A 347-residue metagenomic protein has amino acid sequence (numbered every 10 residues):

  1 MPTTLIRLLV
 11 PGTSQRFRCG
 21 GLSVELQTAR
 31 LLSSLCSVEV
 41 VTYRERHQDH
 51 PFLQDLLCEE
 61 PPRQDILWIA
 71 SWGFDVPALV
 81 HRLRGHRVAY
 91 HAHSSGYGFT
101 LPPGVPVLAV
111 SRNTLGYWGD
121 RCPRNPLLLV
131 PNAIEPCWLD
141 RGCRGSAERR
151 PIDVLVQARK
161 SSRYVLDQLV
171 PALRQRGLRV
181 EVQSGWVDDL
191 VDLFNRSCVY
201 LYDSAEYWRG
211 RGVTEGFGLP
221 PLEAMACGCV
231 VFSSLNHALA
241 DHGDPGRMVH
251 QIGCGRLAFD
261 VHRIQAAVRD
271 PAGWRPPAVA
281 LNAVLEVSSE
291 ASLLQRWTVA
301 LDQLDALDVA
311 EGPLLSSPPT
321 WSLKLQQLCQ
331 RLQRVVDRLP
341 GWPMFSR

Functional and structural regions predicted by a protein language model:
M1-S71, F232-L239, P245-H262, V287-R347: N-terminal pre-catalytic "stem/leader" segment of glycosyltransferase-like enzymes
G21-T28, Y117-D120, L129-L193: Conserved catalytic-core segment of nucleotide-activated headgroup transferases in glycan assembly
I66-G73, R82-G96, P106-A109: Active-site proximal beta-strand in glycosyltransferases
G104-P126, Y164-V165: A short, active-site helix/loop in glycosyltransferases that binds the activated sugar's phosphate group
N195-R196, P220-C229, S234, P245 (+1 more regions): Conserved donor-binding/catalytic loop of nucleotide-activated donor transferases
N195-R211, C229: Acidic donor-binding loop of glycosyltransferase active sites
S204-P220, S234-N236, A240-D241: Nucleotide-sugar-dependent
I264-N282, L304-G312: Conserved donor-nucleotide binding/catalytic region of nucleotide-linked donor-dependent transferases
